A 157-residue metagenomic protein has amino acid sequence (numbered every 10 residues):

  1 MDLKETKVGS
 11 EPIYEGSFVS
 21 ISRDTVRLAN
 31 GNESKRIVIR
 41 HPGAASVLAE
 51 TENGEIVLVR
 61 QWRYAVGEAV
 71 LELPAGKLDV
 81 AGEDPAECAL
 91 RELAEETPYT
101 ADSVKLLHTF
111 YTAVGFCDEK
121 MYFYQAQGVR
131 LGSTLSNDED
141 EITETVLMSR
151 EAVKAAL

Functional and structural regions predicted by a protein language model:
M1-E11: A short, amphipathic edge element
D2, S46-R91, V129, S133 (+1 more regions): Conserved Nudix-box catalytic region and its N-terminal flanking loop in Nudix hydrolases and closely related
G9-S46, E52: Acidic, metal-coordinating catalytic segment for phosphate/diphosphate chemistry, firing primarily on the Nudix
S20-D24, A69, K120-Y122, E144: Short beta-strand micro-motifs in enzyme catalytic cores
R23-T25, A49, Q125-Q127, L147-S149: Short, well-ordered beta-strand micro-motif
T25-N30, A113-G132: Active-site-adjacent beta-strand/loop module that shapes the phosphate/pyrophosphate-binding cleft
H41-A44, N137-L157: NUDIX/MutT-family hydrolases
T100-L107: A short coil-to-beta-strand element that immediately follows conserved catalytic motifs
